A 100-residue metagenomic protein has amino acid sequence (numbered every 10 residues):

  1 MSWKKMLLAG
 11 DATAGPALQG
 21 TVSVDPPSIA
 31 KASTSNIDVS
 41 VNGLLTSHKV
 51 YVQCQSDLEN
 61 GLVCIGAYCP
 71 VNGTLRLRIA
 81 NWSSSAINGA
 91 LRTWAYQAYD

Functional and structural regions predicted by a protein language model:
S2-L44, N72-L75, S83, N88-D100: Extracellular receptor-binding modules and their adjoining Ser/Thr/Gly/Asp/Asn-rich linkers
H48-D57: Change to "...patches in solvent-exposed regions of secreted, membrane-anchored, or virion-exposed structural
V50, C64, T93-Y96: Generic preference for hydrophobic/aromatic residues in regular secondary structure cores
L58-P70: Low-complexity "stalk/linker" and mucin-like segments enriched in Ser/Thr/Pro/Ala/Gly
